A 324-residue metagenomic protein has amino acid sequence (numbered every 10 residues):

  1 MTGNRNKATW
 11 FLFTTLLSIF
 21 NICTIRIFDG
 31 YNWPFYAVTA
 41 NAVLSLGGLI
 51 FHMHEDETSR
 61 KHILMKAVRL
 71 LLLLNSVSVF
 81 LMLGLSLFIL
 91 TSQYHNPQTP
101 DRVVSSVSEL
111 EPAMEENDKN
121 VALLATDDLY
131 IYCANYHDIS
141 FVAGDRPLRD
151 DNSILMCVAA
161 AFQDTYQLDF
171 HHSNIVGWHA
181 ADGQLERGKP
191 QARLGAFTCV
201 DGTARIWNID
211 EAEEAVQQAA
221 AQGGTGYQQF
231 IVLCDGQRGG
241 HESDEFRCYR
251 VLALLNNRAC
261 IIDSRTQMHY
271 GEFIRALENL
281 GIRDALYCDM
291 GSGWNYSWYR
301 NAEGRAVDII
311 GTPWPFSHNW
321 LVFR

Functional and structural regions predicted by a protein language model:
M1-L12: N-terminal membrane topogenic signal
W10-N21: Alpha-helical transmembrane segments
N21-G30, H54-D56: Juxtamembrane "helix-exit" motif on the non-cytosolic side of transmembrane helices
P34-A42: Alpha-helical transmembrane segments of polytopic membrane proteins
M65-L90: Internal/C-terminal transmembrane anchor helices
S76, S86-K189, I262: Zymogen propeptides
Q167-Q237: Active-site-adjacent helix-turn-beta-strand microarchitecture at beta-sheet edges that either contains or buttresses
F170-P190, E242-E245, Y249, L254 (+2 more regions): Conserved, well-ordered active-site substructure
